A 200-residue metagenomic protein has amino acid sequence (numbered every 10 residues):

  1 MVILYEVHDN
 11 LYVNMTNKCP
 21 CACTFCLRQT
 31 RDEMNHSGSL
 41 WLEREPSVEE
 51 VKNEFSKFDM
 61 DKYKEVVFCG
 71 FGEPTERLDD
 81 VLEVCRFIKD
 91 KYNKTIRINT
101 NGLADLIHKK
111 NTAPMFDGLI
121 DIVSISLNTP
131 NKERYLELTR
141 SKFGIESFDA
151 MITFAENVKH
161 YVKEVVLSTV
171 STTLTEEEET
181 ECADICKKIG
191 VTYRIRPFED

Functional and structural regions predicted by a protein language model:
M1-S47: Canonical Radical SAM [4Fe-4S] cluster-binding loop centered on the CxxxCxxC motif and its immediate flanking residues
Y5-V7, F58-K62, D117-G118: Flexible, charged surface loops at secondary-structure boundaries
Q29, C69, S126: Conserved residues at the C-terminal ends of beta-strands
T30-H36, K62-V66, N131-Y135: Short, basic/glycine-rich phosphate-binding loops at helix/coil junctions that contact nucleotide phosphates
S47-F71: Short Fe-S-cluster ligation motifs
P74-D200: Conserved AdoMet/S-adenosylmethionine-binding subsite of the radical SAM
